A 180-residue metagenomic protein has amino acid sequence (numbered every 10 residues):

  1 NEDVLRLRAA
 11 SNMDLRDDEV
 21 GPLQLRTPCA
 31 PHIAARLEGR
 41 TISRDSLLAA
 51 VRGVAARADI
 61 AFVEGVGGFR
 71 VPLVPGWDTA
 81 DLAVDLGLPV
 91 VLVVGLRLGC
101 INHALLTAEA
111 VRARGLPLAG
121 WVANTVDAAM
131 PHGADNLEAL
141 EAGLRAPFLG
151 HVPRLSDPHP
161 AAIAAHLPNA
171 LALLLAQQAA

Functional and structural regions predicted by a protein language model:
N1-T41, D45, A50-G53: N-terminal phosphate/diphosphate-binding loop that engages ATP/GTP or pyrophosphate donors across diverse enzyme folds
N1-V4, A80, A134-E138: Short, surface-exposed alpha-helical segments at coil->helix boundaries
S11, L86, G143-R145: Short, structured coil segments at secondary-structure junctions
L47, V51-P75: Switch II (G3) loop of P-loop NTPases
F62-E64, V91, V122: Structural motif
V74-R97: Inter-motif core of Ras-like GTPase G domains
A108-A180: C-terminal lobe/tail of nucleotide-utilizing enzymes
